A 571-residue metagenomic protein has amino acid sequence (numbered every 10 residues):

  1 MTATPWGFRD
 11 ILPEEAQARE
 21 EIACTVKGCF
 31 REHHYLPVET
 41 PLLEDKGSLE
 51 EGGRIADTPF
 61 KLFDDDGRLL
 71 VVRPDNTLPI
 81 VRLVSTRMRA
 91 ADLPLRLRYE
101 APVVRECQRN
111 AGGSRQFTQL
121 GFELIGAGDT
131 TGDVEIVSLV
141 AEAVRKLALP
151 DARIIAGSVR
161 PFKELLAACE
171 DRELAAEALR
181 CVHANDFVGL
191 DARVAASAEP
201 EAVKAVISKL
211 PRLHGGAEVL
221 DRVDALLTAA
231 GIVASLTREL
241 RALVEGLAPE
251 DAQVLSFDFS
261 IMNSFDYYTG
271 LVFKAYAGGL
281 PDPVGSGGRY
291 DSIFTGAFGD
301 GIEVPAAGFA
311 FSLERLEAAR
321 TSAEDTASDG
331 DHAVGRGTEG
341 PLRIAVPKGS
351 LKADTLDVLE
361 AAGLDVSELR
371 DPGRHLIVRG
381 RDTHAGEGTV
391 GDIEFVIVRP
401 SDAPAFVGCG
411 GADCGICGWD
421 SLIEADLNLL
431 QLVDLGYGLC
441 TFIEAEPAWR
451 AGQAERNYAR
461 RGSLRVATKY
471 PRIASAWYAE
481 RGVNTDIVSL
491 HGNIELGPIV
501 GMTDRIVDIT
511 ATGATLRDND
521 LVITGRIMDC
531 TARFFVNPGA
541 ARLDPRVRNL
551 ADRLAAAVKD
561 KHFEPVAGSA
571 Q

Functional and structural regions predicted by a protein language model:
M1-E15: Auxiliary tRNA-acceptor-end handling modules of aminoacyl-tRNA synthetases
P5, A16-T40, A345-G373: Intrinsically disordered, low-complexity, positively charged segments
E14, E123-T131, P150-R153, E177-C181 (+4 more regions): Flexible, glycine/proline-enriched loop segments at strand-loop-helix junctions that form or flank small-ligand binding
E15-H33, E44-G47, I55, T77-A90 (+2 more regions): Positively charged, Gly/Ser-enriched RNA/tRNA-binding surfaces
V38-V71, G113, F117, F442: Polyanion/phosphate-binding surface patch
E39-D57, G157-A167, I261-T269, E495-L496 (+1 more regions): Beta-rich nucleic-acid/ligand-interaction surfaces
F162-A252, A511, V522, L543-R553 (+2 more regions): Long, charged alpha-helical interface segments
D331-Q571: Domain-level signature for soluble enzymes in the chorismate/prephenate branch of the shikimate pathway
